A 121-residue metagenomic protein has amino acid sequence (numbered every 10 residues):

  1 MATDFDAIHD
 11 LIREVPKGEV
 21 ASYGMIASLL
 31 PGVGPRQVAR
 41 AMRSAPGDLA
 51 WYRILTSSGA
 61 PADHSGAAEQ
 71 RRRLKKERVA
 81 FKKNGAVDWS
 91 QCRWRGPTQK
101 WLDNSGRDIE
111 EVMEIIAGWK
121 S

Functional and structural regions predicted by a protein language model:
M1-S121: Nucleic acid-binding interface residues in structured DNA/RNA-binding domains, emphasizing the DNA-engaging scaffolds
